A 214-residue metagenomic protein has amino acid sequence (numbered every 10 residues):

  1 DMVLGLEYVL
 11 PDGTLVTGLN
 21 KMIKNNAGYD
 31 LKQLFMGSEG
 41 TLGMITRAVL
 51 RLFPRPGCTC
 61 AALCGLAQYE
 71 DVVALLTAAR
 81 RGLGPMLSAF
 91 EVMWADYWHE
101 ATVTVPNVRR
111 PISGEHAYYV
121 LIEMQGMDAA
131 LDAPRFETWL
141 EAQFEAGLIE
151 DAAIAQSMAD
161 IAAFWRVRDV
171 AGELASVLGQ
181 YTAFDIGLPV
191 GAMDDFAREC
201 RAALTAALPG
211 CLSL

Functional and structural regions predicted by a protein language model:
D1-E91: FAD-binding subdomain of flavoenzyme oxidoreductases
L50-P54, C60-Q68, V73-L214: C-terminal substrate-recognition/cap domain of FAD-linked oxidoreductases
